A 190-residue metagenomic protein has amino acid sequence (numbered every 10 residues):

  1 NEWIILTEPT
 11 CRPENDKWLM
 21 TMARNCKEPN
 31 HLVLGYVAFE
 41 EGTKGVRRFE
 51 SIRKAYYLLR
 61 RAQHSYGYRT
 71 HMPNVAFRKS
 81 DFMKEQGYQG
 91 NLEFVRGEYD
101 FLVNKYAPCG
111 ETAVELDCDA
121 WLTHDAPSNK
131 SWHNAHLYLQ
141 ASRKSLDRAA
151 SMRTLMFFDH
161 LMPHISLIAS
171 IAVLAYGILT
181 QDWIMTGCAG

Functional and structural regions predicted by a protein language model:
N1, T21-Q86, Q140: Long helical/loop segments within the catalytic core of UDP-sugar-dependent glycosyltransferases, especially the large
E2-R12: Short beta-strand-to-loop acidic/aromatic patch adjacent to the donor-nucleotide binding site
E8-P9, M72, L92-E93: Short, flexible active-site loop motifs that bind/organize anionic cofactors or intermediates
R12-P13, A76, R96: Short aromatic/basic micro-patch
N15-L19: Acidic donor-diphosphate engagement hotspot in glycosyltransferases and nucleotidyltransferases that stabilizes
C26, L32-K54, Q89-T154: Catalytic donor/gating beta->alpha subdomain of glycosyltransferases that bind UDP-sugars
H124-G190: Basic/Trp-rich segment in TM-proximal cytosolic loops or flexible interdomain/linker regions
